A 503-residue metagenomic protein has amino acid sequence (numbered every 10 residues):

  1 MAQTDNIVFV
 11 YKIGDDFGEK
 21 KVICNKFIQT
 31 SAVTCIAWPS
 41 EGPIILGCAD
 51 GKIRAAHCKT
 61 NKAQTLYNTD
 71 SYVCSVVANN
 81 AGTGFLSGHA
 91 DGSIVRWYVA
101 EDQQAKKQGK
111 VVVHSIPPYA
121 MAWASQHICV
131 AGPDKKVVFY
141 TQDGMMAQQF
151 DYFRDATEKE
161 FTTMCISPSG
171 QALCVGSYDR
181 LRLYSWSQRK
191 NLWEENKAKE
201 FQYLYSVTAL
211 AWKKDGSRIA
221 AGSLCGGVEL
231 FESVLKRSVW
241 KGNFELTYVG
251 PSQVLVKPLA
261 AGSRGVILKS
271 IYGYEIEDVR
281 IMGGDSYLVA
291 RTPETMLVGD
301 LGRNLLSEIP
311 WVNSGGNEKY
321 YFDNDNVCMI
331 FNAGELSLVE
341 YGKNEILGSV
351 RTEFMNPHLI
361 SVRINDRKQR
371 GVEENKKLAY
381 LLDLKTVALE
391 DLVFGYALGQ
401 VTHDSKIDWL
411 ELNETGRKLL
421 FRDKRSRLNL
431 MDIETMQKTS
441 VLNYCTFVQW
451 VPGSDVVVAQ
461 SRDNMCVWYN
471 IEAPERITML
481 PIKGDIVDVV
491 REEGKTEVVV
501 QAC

Functional and structural regions predicted by a protein language model:
M1-Q3, I44-C48, F85-H89, I128-G132 (+10 more regions): Conserved beta-strand element within WD40/beta-propeller blades
D5-F9, D50-R54, D91-V95, D134-V137 (+6 more regions): Short coil/turn segments within WD40 beta-propeller repeats
V10, A55, R96, F139 (+8 more regions): Conserved blade-register residue in beta-propeller folds
I13-D16, C58-N61, V99-D102, Q142-M145 (+8 more regions): Short loop/turn segments that connect beta-strands within beta-propeller blades
K21-I28, A63-T69, K106-V113, Q149-D155 (+7 more regions): Short C-terminal beta-strands that terminate individual repeats in beta-propeller domains, predominantly WD40 blades
T30-W38, S71-A78, H114-W123, T157-I166 (+7 more regions): Canonical WD40 repeat/beta-propeller blade segments in eukaryotic WD-repeat proteins
E41-P43, A81-T83, S125-Q126, S169-Q171 (+8 more regions): Short coil/turn segments that connect the beta-strands within blades of beta-propeller domains
T208-S238: Blade-level signature of beta-propeller repeat domains, shared across WD40, Kelch, NHL, RCC1 and BNR/Asp-box propellers
